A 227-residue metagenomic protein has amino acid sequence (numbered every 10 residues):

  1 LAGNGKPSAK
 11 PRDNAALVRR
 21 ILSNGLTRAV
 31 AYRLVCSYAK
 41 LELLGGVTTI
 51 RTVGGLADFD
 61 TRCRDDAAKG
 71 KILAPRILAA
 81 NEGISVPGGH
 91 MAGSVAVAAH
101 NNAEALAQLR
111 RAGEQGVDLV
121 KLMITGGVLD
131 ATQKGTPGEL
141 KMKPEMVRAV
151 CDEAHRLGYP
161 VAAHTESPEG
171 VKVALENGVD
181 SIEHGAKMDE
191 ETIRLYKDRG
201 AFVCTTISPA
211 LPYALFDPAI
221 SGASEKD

Functional and structural regions predicted by a protein language model:
L1, I50-R51, I77-N81, V120-L122 (+3 more regions): Hydrophobic faces of well-ordered beta-strands that scaffold small-molecule active sites in alpha/beta enzyme cores
L1-D66, E145, N177: Metal-associated gating/positioning segment near the N- to mid-region
L1-R20, L78-S94, V147-R148, F216-G222: N-terminal small/glycine-rich loop or linker at the start of catalytic domains across soluble metabolic enzymes
A2-G3, R12-L34, H90-Q108, E139 (+1 more regions): Active-site mouth loops of central-metabolism enzymes
V47-T49, K71-R76, G116-D118, H155-Y159 (+2 more regions): Short, well-ordered coil/turn segments that N-cap beta-strands
D60-K71, E104-D118, M188-F202: Short amphipathic alpha-helices and their capping/turn segments at secondary-structure boundaries
P87, G126-D227: Active-site core of metal-dependent hydrolases
G88-R148: Active-site gating/metal-coordination segments in enzymes
